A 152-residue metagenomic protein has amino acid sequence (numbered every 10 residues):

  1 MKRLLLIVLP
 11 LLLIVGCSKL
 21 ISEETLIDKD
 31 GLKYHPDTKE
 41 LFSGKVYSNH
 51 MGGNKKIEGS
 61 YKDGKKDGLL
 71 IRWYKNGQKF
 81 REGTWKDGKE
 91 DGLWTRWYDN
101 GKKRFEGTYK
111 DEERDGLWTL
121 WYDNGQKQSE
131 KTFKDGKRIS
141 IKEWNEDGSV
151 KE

Functional and structural regions predicted by a protein language model:
L4-I14: Sec-dependent N-terminal signal peptides
V15-E152: Glycine/tyrosine- and acidic-biased, solvent-exposed loop/turn segments at the edges of beta-strands
